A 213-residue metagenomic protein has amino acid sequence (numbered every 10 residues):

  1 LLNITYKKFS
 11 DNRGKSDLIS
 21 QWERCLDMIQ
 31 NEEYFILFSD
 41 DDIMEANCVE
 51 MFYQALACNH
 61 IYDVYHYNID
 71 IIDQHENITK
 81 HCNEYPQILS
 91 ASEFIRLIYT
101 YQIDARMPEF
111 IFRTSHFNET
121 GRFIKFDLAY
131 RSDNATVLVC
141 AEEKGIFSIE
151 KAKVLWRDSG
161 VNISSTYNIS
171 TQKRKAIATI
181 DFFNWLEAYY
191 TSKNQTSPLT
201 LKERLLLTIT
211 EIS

Functional and structural regions predicted by a protein language model:
L1-D11: Acidic donor-binding segment of Leloir-type glycosyltransferases
S10-Q30: Glycine-rich, basic loop-to-helix element that forms the pyrophosphate-binding segment of sugar-nucleotide handling
E32-D41: Short beta-strand-to-loop acidic/aromatic patch adjacent to the donor-nucleotide binding site
D41-I43, I69: Acidic metal-phosphate-binding loop of nucleotide-sugar-dependent transferases
V49-K80: Conserved donor NDP-sugar-binding/catalytic core segment of glycosyltransferases
Y67, I88-S170: Conserved nucleotide-sugar donor-binding catalytic segment
D73-L89, T100: Acceptor/aglycone-binding surface of glycosyltransferases and processive sugar-polymer synthases
T171-R174, L199-S213: Non-catalytic, C-terminal membrane-associated alpha-helical segments of glycosyltransferases
